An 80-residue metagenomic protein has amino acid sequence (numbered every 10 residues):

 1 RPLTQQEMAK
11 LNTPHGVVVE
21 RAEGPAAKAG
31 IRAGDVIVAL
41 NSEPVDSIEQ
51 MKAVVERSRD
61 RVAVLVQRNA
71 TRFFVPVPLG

Functional and structural regions predicted by a protein language model:
R1-G80: C-terminal recognition in membrane/secretory proteostasis and scaffolding
